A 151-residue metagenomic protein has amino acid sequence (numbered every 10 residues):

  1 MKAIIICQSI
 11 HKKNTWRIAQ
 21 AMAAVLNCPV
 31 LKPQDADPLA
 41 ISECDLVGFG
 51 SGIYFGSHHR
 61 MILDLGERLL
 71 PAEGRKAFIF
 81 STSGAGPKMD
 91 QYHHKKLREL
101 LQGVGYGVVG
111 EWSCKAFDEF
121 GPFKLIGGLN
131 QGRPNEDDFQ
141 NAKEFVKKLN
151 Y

Functional and structural regions predicted by a protein language model:
A3-I6, I10, W16-R17, A21-L31 (+1 more regions): FMN-binding flavodoxin-like domain, especially the glycine-rich phosphate-binding loop
P33-A36: Conserved SAM/SAH-binding loop
